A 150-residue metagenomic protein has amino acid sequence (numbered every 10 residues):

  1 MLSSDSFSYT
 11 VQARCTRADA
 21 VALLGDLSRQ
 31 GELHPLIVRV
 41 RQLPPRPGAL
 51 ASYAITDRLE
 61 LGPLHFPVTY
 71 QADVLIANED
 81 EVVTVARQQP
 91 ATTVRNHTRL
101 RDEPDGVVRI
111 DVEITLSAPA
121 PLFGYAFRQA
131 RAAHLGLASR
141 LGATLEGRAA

Functional and structural regions predicted by a protein language model:
M1-L50: Hydrophobic ligand-binding cavity/cleft-lining segments
S6-S8, H65-Q71, T92-H97: Short, surface-exposed coil-to-beta transition loops
Q12-T16, T56-E60, L75-A77, R101-E103 (+1 more regions): Solvent-exposed residues in well-ordered beta-strands and their adjoining turns, especially edge/terminal strands
R17, P45-A49, L75-D80, R99-R109: A short, structured loop/turn motif at beta-sheet edges
Q42-Q88, R140-R148: Glycine-rich portal/gate segments that line the openings of hydrophobic small-molecule binding cavities
A86-G136: Beta-strand/loop substructures that line and gate deep hydrophobic ligand-binding cavities in soluble
